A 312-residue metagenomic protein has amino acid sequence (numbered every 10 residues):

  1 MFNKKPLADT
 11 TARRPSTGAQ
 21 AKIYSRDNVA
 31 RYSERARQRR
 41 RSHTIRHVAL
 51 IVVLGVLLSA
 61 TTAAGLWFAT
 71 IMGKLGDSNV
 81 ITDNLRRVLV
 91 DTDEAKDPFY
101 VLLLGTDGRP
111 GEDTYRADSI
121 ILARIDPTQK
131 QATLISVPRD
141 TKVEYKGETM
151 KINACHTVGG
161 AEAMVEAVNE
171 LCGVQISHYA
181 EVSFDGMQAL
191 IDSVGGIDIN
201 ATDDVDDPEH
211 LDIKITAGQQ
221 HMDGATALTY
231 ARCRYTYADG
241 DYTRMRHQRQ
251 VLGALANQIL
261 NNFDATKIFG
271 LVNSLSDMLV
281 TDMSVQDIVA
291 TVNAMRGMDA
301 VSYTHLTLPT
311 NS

Functional and structural regions predicted by a protein language model:
F2-L308, S312: Non-catalytic, solvent-exposed segments at the cell envelope interface
